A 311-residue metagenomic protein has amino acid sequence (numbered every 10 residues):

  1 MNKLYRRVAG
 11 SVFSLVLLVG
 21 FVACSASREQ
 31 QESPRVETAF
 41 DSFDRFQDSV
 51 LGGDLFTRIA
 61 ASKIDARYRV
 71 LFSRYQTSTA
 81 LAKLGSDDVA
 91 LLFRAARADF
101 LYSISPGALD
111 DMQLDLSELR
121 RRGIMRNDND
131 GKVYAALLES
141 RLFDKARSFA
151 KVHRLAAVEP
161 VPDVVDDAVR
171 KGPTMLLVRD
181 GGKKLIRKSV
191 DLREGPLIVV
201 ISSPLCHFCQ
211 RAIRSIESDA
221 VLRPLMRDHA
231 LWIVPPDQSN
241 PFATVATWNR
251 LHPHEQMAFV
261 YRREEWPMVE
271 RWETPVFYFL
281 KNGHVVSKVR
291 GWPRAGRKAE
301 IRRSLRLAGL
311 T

Functional and structural regions predicted by a protein language model:
S11-G20: Bacterial N-terminal signal peptides
E29-V165: Alpha-helical protein-protein interaction scaffolds
D144-E194: N-proximal helix/coil linker or "cap" segments that precede and/or mark the start of modular domains
K188-Q210: Short active-site neighborhood of thiol/selenol oxidoreductases, capturing the structured segment around
R193-L197, I213-V234: Conserved helix-turn-beta segment immediately C-terminal to the redox Cys motif in thioredoxin-like folds
L225-T244, L251-E264: Thiol-based oxidoreductase modules, predominantly thioredoxin-like and allied folds used for disulfide exchange
H254-M257, R263-K281: Structural micro-motif
W272-T274, F279-T311: Non-catalytic, surface beta->alpha helical segment in thiol-disulfide oxidoreductase systems
